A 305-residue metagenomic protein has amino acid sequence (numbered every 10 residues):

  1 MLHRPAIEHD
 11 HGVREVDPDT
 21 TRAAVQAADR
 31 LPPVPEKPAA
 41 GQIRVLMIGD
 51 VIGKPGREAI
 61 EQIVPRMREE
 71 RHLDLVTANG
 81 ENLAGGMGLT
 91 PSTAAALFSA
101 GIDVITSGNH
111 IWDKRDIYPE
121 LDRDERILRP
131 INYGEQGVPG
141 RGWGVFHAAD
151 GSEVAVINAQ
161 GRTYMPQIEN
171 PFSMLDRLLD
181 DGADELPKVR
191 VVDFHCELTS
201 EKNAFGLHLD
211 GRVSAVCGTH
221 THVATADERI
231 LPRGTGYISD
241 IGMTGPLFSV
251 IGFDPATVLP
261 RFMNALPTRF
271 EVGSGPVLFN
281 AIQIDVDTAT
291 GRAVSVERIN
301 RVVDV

Functional and structural regions predicted by a protein language model:
L2-R4, V13, D17-V305: Acidic, metal/ion-coordinating pockets
A6-E8: Ser/Thr/Pro/Gly-rich low-complexity, intrinsically disordered segments
